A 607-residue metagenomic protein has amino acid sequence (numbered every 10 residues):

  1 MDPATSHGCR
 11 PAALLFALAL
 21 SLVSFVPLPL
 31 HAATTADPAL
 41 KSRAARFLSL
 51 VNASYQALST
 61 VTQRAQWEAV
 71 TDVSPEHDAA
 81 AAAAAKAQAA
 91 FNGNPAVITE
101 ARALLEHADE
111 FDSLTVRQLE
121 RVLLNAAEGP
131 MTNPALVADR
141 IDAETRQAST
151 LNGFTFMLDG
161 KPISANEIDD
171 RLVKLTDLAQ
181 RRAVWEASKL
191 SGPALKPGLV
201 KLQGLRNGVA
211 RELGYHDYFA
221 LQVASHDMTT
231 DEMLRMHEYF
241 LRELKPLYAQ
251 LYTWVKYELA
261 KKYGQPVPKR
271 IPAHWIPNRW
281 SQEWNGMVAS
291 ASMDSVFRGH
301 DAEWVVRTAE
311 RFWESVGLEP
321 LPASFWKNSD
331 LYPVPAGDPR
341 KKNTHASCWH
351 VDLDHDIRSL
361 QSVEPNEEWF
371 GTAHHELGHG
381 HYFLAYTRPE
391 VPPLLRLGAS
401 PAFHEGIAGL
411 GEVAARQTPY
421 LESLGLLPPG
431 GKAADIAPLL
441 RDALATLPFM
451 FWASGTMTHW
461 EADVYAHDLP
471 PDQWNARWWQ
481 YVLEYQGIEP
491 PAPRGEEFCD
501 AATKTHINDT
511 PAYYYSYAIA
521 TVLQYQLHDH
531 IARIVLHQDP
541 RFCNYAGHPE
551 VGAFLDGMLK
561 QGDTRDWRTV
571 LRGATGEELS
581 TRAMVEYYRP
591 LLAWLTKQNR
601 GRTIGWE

Functional and structural regions predicted by a protein language model:
M1-R10: N-terminal secretory signal peptides that target proteins for export/translocation
A13-P29: Bacterial N-terminal signal peptides
A33-K201, T505, D509-Y515, R568-L571 (+3 more regions): N-terminal helix-rich structural modules
A36-A44, P75-E76, Q118-V122, W280-V288 (+9 more regions): C-terminal, non-catalytic "cap/extension" segments appended to globular domains
S113, K161-N166, K174, K201-L360 (+2 more regions): Active-site-proximal, well-structured secondary-structure segments within enzyme catalytic domains
A135-S149, W284-V363, E367-L384, P401 (+6 more regions): Long, His/Glu/Asp-enriched segments that create or flank divalent metal/ion-associated functional microenvironments
H237-L247, L397-K432: Post-HExxH zinc-binding segment in Zn-dependent metallohydrolases
